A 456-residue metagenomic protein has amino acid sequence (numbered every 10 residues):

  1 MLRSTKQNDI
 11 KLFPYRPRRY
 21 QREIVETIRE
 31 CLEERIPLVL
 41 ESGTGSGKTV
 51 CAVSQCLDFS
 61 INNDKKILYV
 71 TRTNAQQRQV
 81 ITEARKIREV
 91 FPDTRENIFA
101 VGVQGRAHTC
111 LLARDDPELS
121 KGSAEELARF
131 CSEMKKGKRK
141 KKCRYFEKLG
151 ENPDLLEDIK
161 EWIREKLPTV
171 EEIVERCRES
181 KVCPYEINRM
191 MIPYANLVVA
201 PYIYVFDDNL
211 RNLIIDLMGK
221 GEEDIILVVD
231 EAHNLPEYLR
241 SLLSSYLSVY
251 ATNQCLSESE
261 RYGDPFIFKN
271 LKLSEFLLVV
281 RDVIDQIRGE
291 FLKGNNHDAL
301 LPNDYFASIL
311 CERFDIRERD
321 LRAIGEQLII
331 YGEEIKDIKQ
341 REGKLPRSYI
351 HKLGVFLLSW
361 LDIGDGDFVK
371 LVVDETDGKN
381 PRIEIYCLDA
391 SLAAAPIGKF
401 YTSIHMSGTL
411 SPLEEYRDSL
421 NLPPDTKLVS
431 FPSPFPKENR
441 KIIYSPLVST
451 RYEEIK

Functional and structural regions predicted by a protein language model:
L2-E41, S54: Conserved pre-motif I regulatory segment
L2-P17, N63-V198, F206, D264 (+4 more regions): A substrate-engagement module of RecA-like helicase motors
E30, T49-N63, T82-I87: Walker A/P-loop NTP-binding motif
E33-L38, K65, Y401-T402: Pre-Walker A (Motif I) flank of P-loop NTPase domains
T44-G45: The conserved Walker
A52, D58, A75-R78, T82 (+3 more regions): Signature of the SF2 helicase/ATPase Hel1-core->accessory helical subdomain module
Y69-N74, T94-L112, E223-L235, L247-E258 (+1 more regions): Conserved beta-strand -> loop -> alpha-helix junction used to position metal-binding or nucleic-acid-contacting
I173-P193, F206-L217, I324-K441, S445-P446 (+1 more regions): A contiguous, basic/glycine-rich beta-loop/short-helix subdomain that forms a polymer-engagement track
